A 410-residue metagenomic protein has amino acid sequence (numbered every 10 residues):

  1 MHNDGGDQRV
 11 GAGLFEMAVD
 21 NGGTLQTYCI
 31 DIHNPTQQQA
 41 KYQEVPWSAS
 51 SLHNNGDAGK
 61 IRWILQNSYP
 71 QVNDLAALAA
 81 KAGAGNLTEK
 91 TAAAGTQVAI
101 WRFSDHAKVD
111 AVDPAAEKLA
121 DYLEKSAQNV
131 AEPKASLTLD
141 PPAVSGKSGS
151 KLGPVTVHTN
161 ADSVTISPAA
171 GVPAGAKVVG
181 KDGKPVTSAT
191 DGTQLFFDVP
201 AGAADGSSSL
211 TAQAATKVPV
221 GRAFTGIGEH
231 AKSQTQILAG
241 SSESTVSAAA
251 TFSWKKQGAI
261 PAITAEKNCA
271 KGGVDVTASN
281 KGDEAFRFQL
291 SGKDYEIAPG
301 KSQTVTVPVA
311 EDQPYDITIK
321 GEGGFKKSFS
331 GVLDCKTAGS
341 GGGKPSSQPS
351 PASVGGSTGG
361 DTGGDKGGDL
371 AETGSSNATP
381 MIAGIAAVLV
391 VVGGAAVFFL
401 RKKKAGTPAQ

Functional and structural regions predicted by a protein language model:
M1-A107, D113-N129: Short, surface-exposed polybasic-aromatic patches that bind anionic ligands, especially phosphate groups
G5-R9, V144-S148, A189-T190, N268-K271: Short, ordered beta-strand-loop transition motifs
Q8-M17, S150-G153, G272-A278, M381: Extracellular/luminal Pro/Thr/Ser-rich low-complexity repeat and linker "mucin-like" segments that act as
K108-I260: Acidic/charged, solvent-exposed loop-and-adjacent secondary-structure segments enriched in E/D, K/R, S/T, and G/P
G149, G374, V391-G394: Glycine-centered small-residue hotspots that permit tight backbone geometry or close packing
G202, G206, T216-G368: Membrane-proximal extracellular "stem/stalk" segments of glycoproteins immediately N-terminal to a transmembrane helix
S347-L389, G406-Q410: Extracellular Ser/Thr-rich, low-complexity/disordered mucin-like segments
G393-A409: Cytoplasmic membrane-interface segments at the C-terminal ends of transmembrane helices
